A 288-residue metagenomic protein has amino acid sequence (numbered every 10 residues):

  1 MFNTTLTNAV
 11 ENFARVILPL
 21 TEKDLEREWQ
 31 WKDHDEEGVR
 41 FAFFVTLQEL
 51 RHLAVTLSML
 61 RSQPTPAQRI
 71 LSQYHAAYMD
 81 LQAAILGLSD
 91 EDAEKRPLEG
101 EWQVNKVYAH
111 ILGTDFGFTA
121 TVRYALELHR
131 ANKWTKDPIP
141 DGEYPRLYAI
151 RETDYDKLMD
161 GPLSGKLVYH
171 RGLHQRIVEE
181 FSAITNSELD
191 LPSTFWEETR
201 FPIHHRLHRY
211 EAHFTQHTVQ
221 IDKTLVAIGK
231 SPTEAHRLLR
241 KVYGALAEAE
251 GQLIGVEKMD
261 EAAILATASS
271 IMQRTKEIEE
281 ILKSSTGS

Functional and structural regions predicted by a protein language model:
M1-E11, E26-L71, E94-A149, P192-I254 (+1 more regions): Short, contiguous alpha-helical
F2-L6, D154-G172: A short, structured beta-strand-centered segment in the mid-to-C-terminal lobe of catalytic cores from group-transfer
F13, Y74, Y78-L81, V122 (+2 more regions): Hydrophobic alpha-helical core bundles mediating ligand binding, dimerization, or RNAP-core interactions
